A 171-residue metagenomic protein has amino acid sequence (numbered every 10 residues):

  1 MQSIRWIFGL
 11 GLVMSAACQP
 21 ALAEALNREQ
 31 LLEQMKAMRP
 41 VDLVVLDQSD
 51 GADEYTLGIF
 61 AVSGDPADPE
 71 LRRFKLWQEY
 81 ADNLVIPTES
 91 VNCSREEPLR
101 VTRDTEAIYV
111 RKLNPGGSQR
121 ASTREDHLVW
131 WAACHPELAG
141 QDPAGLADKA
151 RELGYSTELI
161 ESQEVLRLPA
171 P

Functional and structural regions predicted by a protein language model:
M1, M14, M35-M38: Detector for methionine-enriched segments
M1-F8: Bacterial N-terminal signal peptides that target proteins for export
G9-A17: Bacterial N-terminal signal peptides
A23-P171: N-terminal secretory-pathway/extracellular module detecting exported/lumenal segments and adjacent signal-anchor/first
